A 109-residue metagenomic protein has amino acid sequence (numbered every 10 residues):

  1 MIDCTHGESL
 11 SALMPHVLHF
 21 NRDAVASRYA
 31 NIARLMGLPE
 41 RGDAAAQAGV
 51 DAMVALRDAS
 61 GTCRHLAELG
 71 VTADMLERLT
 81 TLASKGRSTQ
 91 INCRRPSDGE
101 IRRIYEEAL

Functional and structural regions predicted by a protein language model:
M1-M36, L109: Catalytic phosphate/nucleotide-handling subdomain of diverse soluble enzymes
Y29, A33-L35, P39-L109: C-terminal charged capping/lid subdomain of soluble metabolic enzymes
